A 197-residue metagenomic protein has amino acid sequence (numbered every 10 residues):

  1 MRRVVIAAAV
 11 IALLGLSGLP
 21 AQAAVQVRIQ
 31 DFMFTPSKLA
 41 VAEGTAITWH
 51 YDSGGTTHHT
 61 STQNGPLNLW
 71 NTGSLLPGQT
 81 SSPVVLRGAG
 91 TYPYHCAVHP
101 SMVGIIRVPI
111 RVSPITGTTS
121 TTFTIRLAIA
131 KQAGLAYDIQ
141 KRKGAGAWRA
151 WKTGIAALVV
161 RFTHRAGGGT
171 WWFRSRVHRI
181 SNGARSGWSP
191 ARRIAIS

Functional and structural regions predicted by a protein language model:
M1-V4: Positively charged n-region of N-terminal signal peptides that target proteins for export
I6-L13: Hydrophobic helical h-region of N-terminal Sec-dependent signal peptides in bacterial secretory/periplasmic proteins
L13-A145: Extracytoplasmic copper-binding redox domains, predominantly the cupredoxin/blue-copper superfamily
I110-S197: Low-complexity, Ser/Thr/Pro-rich intrinsically disordered linker/stalk segments at domain junctions
